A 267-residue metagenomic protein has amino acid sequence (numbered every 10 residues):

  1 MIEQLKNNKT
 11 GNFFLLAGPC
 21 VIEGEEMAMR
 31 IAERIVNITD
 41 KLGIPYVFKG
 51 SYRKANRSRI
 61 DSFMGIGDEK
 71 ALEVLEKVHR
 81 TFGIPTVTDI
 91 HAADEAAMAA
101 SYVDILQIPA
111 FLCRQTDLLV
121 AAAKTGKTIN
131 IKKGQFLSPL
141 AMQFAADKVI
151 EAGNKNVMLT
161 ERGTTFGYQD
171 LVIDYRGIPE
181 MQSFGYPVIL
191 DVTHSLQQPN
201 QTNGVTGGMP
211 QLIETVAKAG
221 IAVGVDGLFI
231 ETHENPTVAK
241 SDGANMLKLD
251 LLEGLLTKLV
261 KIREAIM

Functional and structural regions predicted by a protein language model:
M1-L16, E73, E264-M267: N-terminal amphipathic alpha-helix/helix-capping segment at the start of soluble metabolic enzymes
N12-L16, P45-K49, P85-V87, D104-I105 (+4 more regions): Structural preference for beta-strand elements that scaffold enzyme active sites
L15, P19-A28, Y46-D68, T232-G243: Glycine-rich, proline-tolerant flexible connector loops at the mouths of alpha/beta enzymes
P19, F48-Y52, T88-I90, A110 (+4 more regions): A cross-domain feature marking catalytic cores of carbohydrate-active enzymes and several ubiquitous metabolic/repair
E33-L42, D61-V87, A122-T128, I178-V188 (+2 more regions): Alpha-helix-loop-beta-strand connector modules within alpha/beta enzyme cores
I60-E69, I105-L112, Y168-V172, L196-I221 (+2 more regions): Active-site-adjacent loop and "lid" segments of alpha/beta metabolic enzymes
I66-G67, T81-E95, D104-D117, T128-P139 (+1 more regions): Catalytic beta/alpha-barrel core
G126, N130-T232: Catalytic alpha/beta core domains of metabolic enzymes, predominantly
